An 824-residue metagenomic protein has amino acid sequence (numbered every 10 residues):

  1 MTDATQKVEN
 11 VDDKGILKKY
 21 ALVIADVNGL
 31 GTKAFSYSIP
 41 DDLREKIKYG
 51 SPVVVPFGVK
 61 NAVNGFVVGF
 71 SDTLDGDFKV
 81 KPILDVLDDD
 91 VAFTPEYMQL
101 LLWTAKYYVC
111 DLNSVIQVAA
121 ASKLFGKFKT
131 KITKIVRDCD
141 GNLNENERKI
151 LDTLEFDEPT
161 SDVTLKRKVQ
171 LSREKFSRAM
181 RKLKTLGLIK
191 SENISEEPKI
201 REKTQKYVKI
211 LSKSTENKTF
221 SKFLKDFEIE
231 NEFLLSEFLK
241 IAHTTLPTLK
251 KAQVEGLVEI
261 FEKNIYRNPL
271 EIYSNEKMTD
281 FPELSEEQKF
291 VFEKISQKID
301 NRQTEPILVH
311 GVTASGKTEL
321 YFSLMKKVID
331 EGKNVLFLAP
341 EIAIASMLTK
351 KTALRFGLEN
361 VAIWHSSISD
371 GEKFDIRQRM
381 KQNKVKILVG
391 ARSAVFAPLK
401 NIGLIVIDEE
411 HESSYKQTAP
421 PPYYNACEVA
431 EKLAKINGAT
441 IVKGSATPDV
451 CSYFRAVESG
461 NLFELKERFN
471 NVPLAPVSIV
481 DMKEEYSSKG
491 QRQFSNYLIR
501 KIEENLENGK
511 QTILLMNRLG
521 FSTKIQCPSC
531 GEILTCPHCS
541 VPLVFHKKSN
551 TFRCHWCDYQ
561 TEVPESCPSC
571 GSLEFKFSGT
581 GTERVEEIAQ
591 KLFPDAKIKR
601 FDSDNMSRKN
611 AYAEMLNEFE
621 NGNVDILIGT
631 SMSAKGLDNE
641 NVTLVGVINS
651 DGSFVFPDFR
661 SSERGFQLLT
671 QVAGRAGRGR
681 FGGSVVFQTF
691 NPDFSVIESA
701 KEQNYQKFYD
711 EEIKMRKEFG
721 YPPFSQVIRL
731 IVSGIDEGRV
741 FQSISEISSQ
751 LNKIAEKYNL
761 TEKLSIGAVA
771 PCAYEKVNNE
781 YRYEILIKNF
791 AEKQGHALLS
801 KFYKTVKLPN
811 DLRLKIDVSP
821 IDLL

Functional and structural regions predicted by a protein language model:
M1-S445, S452, V457-V472, I754 (+2 more regions): Accessory, non-ATPase domains that flank or precede helicase/AAA+ motor cores in DNA-metabolism machines
I16-Y20, T32, K60, G509 (+3 more regions): A general secondary-structure signal for short beta-strands and their flanking turns/coil in non-transmembrane regions
D26, D152, K717-P722, C772-N778: Short, flexible, solvent-exposed loop/turn segments with mixed acidic/basic and small polar residues
L74-F93, L668, G767-C772, K776-K788: Solvent-exposed, membrane-proximal periplasmic/extracellular interface segments of envelope transport and secretion
L102-A105, I499, E503, E586 (+4 more regions): Generic solvent-exposed, charged/amphipathic alpha-helical segments that serve as macromolecular interface scaffolds
T279-S285, K289, Q303-F741, C772 (+2 more regions): Inter-lobe coupling/hinge segments of SF2-like helicase ATPases
I513, P542, K597, K763-S765 (+1 more regions): Residues at or immediately flanking beta-strands
F724-V732, D736-K788: Long, well-ordered amphipathic alpha-helical subdomains in the mid-to-C-terminal portions of large enzyme subunits
